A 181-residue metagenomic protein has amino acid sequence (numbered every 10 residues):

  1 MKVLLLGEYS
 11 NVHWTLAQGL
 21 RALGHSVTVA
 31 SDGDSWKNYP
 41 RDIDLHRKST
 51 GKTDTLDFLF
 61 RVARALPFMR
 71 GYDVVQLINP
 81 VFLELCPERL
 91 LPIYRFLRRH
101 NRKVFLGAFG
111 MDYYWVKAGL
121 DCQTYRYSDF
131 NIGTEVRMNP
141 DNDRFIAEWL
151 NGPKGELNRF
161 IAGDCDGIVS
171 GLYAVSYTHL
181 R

Functional and structural regions predicted by a protein language model:
M1-I43, R99-N101, E156, C165: N-terminal subdomain of nucleotide-sugar transferases
V3-L6, P67-R89, K103-G107: Short N-terminal targeting/anchoring amphipathic segment
V12, I78, G152-P153, D164 (+1 more regions): Replace "coordinates the UDP/GDP/TDP-sugar" with "coordinates nucleotide-activated sugar donors
A30, V74-Q76, Y94-N139: Active-site proximal beta-strand in glycosyltransferases
S49-L66: Glycine-rich, highly charged phosphate/nucleotide-binding loops
G51-L56, L83, D143-W149: Short, flexible loop segments at the rims of nucleotide/cofactor-binding pockets, characterized by
L66-R70, P92-H100, S128-G167: Membrane-proximal helix-turn-helix segments that form the acceptor-binding/catalytic region of lipid-linked
T178-H179: Conserved small/polar residues in nucleotide/adenosyl-binding loops
